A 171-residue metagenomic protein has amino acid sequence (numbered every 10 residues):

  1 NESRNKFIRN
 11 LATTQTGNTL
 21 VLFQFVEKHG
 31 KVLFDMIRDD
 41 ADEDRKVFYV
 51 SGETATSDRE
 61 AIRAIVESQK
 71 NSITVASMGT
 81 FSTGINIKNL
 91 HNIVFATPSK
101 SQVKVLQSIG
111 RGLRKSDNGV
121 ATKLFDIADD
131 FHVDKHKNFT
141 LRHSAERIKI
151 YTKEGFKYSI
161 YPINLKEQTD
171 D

Functional and structural regions predicted by a protein language model:
N1-D42: Conserved interdomain hinge at the start of the Helicase C-terminal
N1-L11, R147-K153, P162: Interdomain motor-coupling "hinge/lid" segment immediately C-terminal to the ATP-binding subdomain of NTP-driven enzymes
T16-G17, D44, N71, L90: Short, high-confidence coil segments that cap the C-terminus of an alpha-helix and link into the following beta-strand
N18, F156-D171: Long, largely alpha-helical accessory region at the distal end of helicase-like NTP-driven motors
N18, K46, V120-K123: Residues at the starts of beta-strands that form the adenosine-phosphate
L20, F34, R38-A61: Conserved RecA-like helicase motor-core motifs
V26, T80, L165-K166: Conserved beta-strand edge residues that scaffold enzyme active sites
G52-K157: Conserved RecA-like P-loop NTPase helicase motor core
